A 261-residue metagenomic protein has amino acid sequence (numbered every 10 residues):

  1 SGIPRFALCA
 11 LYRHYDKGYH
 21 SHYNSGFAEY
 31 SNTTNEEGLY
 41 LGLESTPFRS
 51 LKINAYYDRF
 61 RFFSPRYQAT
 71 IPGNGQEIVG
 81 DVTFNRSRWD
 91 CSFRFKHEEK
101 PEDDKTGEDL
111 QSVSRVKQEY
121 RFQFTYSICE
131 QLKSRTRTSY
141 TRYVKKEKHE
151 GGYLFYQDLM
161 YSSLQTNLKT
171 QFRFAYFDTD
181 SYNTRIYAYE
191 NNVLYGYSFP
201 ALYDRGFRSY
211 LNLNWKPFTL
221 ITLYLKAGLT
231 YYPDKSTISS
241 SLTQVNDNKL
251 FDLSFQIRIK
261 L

Functional and structural regions predicted by a protein language model:
S1-L261: Exposed, low-structure sequence patches enriched in small/polar residues
